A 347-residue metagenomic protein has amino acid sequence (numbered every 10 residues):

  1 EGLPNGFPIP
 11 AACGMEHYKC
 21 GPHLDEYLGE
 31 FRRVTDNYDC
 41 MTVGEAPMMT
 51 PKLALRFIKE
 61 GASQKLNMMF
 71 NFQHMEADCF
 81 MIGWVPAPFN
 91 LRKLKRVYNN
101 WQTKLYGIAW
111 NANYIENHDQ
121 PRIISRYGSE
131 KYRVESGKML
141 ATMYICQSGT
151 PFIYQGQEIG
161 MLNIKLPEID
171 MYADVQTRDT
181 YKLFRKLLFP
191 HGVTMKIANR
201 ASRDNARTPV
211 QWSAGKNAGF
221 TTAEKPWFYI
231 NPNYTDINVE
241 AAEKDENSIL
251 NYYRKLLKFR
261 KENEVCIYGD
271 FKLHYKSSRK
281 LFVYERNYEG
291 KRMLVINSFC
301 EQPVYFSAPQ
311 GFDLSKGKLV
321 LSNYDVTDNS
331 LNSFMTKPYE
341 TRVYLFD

Functional and structural regions predicted by a protein language model:
E1-D347: Active-site and adjacent substrate-binding regions of carbohydrate-active enzymes
